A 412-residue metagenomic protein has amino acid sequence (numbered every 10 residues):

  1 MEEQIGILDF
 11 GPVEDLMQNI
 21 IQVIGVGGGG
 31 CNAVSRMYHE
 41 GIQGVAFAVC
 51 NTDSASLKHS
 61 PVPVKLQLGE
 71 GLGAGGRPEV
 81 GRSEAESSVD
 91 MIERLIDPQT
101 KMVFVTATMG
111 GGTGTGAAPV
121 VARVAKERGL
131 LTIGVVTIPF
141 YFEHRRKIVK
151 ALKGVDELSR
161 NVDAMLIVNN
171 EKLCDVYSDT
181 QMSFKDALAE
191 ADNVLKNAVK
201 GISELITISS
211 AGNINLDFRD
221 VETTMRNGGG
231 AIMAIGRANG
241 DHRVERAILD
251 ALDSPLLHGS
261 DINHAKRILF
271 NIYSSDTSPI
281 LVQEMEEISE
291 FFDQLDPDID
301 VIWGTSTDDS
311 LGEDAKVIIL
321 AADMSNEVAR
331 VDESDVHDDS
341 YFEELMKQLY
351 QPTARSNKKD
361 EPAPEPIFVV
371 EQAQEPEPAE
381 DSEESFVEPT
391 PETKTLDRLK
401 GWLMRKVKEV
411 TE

Functional and structural regions predicted by a protein language model:
M1-E412: Tubulin/FtsZ superfamily GTPase core signature
